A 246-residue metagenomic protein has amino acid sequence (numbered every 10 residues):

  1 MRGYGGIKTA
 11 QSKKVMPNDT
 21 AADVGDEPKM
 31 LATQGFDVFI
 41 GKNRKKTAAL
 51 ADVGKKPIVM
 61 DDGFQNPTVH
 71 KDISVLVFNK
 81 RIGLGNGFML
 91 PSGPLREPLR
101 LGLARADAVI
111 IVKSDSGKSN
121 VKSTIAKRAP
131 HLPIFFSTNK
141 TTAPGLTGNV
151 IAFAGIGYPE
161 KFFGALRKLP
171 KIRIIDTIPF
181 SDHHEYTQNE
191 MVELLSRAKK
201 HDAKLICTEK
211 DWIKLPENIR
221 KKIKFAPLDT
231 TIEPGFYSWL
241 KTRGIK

Functional and structural regions predicted by a protein language model:
R2-G5, D62-Q65, S114-D115, N139-T141 (+1 more regions): Short, polar loop motifs at secondary-structure junctions
G6-A129: Phosphate/Mg2+-binding loops and adjacent switch elements in nucleotide/diphosphate-handling enzyme cores
K13-M16, F36, D72-V75, H131-I134 (+3 more regions): Active-site regions of enzymes building and remodeling cell-envelope glycoconjugates
G25-L31, R167-K171, N218: C-terminal helical cap/extension that packs against the catalytic core of soluble nucleotide-cofactor enzymes
F78, S137, I178, A226-L228: Hydrophobic residues at beta-strand termini and immediately following loops that shape nucleotide-binding pockets
L84-I206: C-terminal accessory "lid"/substrate-recognition subdomains
S181-H184, K221-K246: Short, flexible loop segments at boundaries between secondary-structure elements
A203-I219: Extended, charge-rich low-complexity interaction segments
